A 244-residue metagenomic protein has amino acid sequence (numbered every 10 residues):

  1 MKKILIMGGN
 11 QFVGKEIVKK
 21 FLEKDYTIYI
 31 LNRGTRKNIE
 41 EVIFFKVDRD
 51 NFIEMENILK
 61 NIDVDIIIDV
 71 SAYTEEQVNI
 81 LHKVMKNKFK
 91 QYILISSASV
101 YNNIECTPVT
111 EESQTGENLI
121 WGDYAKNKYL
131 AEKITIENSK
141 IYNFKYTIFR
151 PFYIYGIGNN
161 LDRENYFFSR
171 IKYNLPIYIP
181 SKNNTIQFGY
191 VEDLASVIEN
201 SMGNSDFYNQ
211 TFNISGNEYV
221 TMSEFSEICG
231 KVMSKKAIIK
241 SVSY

Functional and structural regions predicted by a protein language model:
I4-K24: N-terminal Rossmann NAD(P)H-binding glycine-rich loop of SDR-like oxidoreductase domains
T27-R33: Conserved glycine-rich Rossmann-like NAD(P)H-binding loop of the short-chain dehydrogenase/reductase
T35-N38, I43-K88, L94, V100-Y101: NAD(P)H-binding glycine-rich loop region in Rossmannoid oxidoreductase-like domains and their noncatalytic homologs
I80-Y129, E137-S139, T147: Conserved Rossmann-fold NAD(P)-dependent oxidoreductase catalytic core, especially the SDR/UDP-sugar
E132-I157: Conserved beta-loop-beta element that borders a ligand/cofactor-binding pocket
L161-F167, P180-G203, N209-Q210, E224: Substrate-positioning beta->alpha
F168-I179, K235-K240: A short C-terminal helix-loop "cap" of Rossmann-like NAD(P)-dependent dehydrogenase/epimerase domains
N200, N204-Y244: Mid/C-terminal beta-alpha module of Rossmann-like enzyme folds, strongest in SDR-family dehydrogenases/epimerases
